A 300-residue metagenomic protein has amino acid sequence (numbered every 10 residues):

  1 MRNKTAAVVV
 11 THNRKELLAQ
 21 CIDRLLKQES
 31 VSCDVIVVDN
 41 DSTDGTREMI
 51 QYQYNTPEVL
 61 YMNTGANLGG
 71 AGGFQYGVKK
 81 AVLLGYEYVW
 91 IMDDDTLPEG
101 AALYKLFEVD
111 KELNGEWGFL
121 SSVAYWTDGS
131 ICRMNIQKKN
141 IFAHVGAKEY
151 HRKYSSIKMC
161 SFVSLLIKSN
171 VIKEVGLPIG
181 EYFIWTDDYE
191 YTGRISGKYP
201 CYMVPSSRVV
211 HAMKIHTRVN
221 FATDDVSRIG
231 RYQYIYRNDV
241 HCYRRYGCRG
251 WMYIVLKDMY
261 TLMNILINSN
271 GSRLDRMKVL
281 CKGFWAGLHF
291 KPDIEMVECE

Functional and structural regions predicted by a protein language model:
D23-C33: Short, acidic, metal-binding catalytic loop of nucleotide-sugar glycosyltransferases
R24, D39-E48, A66, T96-L97: A conserved acidic beta->alpha catalytic loop
N63-L84: Glycine-rich, basic loop-to-helix element that forms the pyrophosphate-binding segment of sugar-nucleotide handling
Y86-D95: Short beta-strand-to-loop acidic/aromatic patch adjacent to the donor-nucleotide binding site
A101-M134: Conserved donor NDP-sugar-binding/catalytic core segment of glycosyltransferases
A147-I167: A recurrent flexible, glycine/aromatic-enriched loop bordering the glycosyltransferase active site that acts as
L165, V171-G176, E181-S207: A short, conserved alpha-helix in the catalytic core of glycosyltransferases
C248-E300: Non-catalytic, C-terminal membrane-associated alpha-helical segments of glycosyltransferases
